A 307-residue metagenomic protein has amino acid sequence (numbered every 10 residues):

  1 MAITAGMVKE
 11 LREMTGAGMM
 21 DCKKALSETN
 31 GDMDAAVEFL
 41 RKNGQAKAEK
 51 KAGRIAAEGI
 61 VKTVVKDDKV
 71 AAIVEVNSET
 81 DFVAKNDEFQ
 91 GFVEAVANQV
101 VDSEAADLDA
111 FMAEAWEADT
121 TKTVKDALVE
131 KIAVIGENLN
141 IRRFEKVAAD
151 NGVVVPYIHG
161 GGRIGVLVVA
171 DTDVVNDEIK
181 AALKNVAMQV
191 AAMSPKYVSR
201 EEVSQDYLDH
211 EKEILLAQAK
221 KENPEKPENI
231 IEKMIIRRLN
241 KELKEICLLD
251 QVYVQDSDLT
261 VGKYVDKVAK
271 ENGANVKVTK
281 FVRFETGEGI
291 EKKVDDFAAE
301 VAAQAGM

Functional and structural regions predicted by a protein language model:
A2-M307: N-terminal assembly/interaction segments in proteins that build large macromolecular machines
